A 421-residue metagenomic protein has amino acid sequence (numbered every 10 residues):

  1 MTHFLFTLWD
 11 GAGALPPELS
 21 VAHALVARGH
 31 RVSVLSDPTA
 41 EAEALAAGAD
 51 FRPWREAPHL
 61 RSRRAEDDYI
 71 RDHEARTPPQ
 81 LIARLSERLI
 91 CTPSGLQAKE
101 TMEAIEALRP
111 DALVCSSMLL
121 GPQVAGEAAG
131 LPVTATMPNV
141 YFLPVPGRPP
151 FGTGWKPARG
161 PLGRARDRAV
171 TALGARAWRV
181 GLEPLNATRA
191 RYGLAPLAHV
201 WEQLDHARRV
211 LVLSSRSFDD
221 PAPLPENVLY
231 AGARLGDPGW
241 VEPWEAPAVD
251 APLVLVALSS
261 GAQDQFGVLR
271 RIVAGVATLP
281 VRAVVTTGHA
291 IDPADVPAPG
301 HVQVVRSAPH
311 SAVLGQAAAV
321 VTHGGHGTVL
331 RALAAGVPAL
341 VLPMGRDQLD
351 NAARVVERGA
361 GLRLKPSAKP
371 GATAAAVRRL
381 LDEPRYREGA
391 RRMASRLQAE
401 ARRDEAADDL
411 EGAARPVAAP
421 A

Functional and structural regions predicted by a protein language model:
M1-W54: N-terminal subdomain of nucleotide-sugar transferases
A22, L113, V305-R354: A donor-sugar binding/catalytic signature common to diverse glycosyltransferases and related nucleotide-sugar
S33-I82: Conserved nucleotide-sugar phosphate-binding/catalytic loop shared by glycosyltransferases and other
D67-P122, R164, R168-V200, D205-H206: Conserved nucleotide-sugar donor-binding subdomain of glycosyltransferases
C91-R164, S217: Conserved nucleotide-sugar donor-interacting segment of glycosyltransferase catalytic cores, predominantly GT-B
L108, G371-A421: C-terminal amphipathic helix plus adjacent low-complexity, charged tail appended to glycosyltransferase catalytic
S214-A319: Donor-nucleotide binding loops and adjacent catalytic segments primarily of GT-B fold Leloir glycosyltransferases
R346-A376, R385-E388: Change "using UDP/GDP/dTDP sugars" to "using nucleotide sugars
